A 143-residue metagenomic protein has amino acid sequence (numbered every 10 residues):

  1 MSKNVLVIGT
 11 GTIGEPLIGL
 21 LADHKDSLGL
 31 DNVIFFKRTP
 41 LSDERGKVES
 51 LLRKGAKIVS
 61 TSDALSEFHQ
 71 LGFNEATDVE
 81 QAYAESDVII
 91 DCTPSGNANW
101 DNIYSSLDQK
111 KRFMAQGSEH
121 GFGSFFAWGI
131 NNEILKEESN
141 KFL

Functional and structural regions predicted by a protein language model:
S2-L143: N-terminal Rossmann-like NAD(P) cofactor-binding subdomain of oxidoreductases, focused on the glycine-rich
